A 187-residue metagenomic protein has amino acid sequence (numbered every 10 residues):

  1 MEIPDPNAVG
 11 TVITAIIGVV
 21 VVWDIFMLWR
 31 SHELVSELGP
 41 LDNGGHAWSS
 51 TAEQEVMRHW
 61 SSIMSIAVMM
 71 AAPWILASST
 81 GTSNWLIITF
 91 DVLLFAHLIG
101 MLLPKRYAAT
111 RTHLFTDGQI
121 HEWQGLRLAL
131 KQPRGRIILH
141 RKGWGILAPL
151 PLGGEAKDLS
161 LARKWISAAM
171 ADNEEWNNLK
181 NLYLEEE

Functional and structural regions predicted by a protein language model:
M1-M69: N-terminal membrane-targeting/pre-transmembrane regions
I16-I17, N84-F95: Hydrophobic core segments of alpha-helical transmembrane domains in multi-pass membrane proteins
V22-E33, W74-S78, I99-R106: Structural signature of transmembrane alpha-helix termini at the membrane-water interface
A47-S50, L114-T116, I137-L139: Generic recognition of long tandem-repeat/solenoid scaffolds
E55-M69, H121-S160: Acidic, Ser/Thr-rich low-complexity segments on the non-lumenal side of membrane proteins
H59-T89: Alpha-helical transmembrane segments and their membrane-interface junctions in multi-pass membrane proteins
V92-W123, R127-L128: Conserved beta-hairpin
A148-E187: A membrane-cytosol interface segment of integral membrane proteins
